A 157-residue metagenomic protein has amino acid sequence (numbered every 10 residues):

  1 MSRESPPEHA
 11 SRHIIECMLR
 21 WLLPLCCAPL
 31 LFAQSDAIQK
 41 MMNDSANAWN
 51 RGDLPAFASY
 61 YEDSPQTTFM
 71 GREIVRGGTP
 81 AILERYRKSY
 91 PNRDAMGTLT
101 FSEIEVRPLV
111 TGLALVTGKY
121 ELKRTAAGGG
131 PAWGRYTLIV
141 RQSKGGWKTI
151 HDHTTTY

Functional and structural regions predicted by a protein language model:
L22-Y60, A81, K148: Short, low-complexity N-terminal intrinsically disordered segments enriched in polar/charged residues
M42-D53, Y61-P65, Y86-D94, R124 (+2 more regions): Sec/Tat-exported extracytoplasmic proteins
L54-G112, G129: A solvent-exposed, acidic/Ser-Thr-rich amphipathic alpha-helical stretch
Y86, F101-R107, Y120-L122, R135-R141: Hydrophobic/aromatic beta-strand elements that line small-molecule binding cavities or substrate pockets in beta-rich
G112-Y120: A short hydrophobic beta-strand element
W133-Y157: Short beta-strand edge/turn micro-motifs at domain boundaries
